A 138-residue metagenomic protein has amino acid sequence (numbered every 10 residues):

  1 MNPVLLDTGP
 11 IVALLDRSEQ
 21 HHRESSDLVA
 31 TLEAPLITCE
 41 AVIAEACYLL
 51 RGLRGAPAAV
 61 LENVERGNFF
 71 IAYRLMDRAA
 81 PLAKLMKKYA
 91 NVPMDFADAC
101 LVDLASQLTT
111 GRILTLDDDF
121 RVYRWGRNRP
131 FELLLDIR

Functional and structural regions predicted by a protein language model:
M1-E19: Metal-dependent nucleic-acid phosphoesterase active-site entry motif
N2-V4, R23-P93, D103, Q107-G111 (+1 more regions): PIN-domain endoribonuclease scaffold, especially VapC-family toxins
D7-T8, C39, L116: A secondary-structure boundary/capping signal
T8, D98-A99: Conserved glycosyltransferase catalytic-site signature
D117-R121: Low-complexity, intrinsically disordered Gly/Pro/Thr-rich segments
